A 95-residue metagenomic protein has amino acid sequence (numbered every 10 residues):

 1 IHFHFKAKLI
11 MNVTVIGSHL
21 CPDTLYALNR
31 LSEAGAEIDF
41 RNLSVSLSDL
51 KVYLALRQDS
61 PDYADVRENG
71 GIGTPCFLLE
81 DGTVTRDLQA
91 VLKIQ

Functional and structural regions predicted by a protein language model:
I1-I10: Short, Lys/Arg-enriched N-terminal segments with co-localized hydrophobic residues within the first ~10-30 amino acids
M11-R41: Local sequence-structure signature of Cys/Sec-based thiol-disulfide redox active-site neighborhoods
L20-D23, S46, V84: Alpha-helix N-cap/loop-to-helix initiation residues
A27, D49-V52, D87: Amphipathic alpha-helical interface surfaces
L28-L31, A55, V91-K93: Short, glycine/charged-enriched secondary-structure capping and boundary segments
I38-D59: Thiol-based oxidoreductase modules, predominantly thioredoxin-like and allied folds used for disulfide exchange
D62-L78: Structural micro-motif
L78-Q95: Non-catalytic, surface beta->alpha helical segment in thiol-disulfide oxidoreductase systems
